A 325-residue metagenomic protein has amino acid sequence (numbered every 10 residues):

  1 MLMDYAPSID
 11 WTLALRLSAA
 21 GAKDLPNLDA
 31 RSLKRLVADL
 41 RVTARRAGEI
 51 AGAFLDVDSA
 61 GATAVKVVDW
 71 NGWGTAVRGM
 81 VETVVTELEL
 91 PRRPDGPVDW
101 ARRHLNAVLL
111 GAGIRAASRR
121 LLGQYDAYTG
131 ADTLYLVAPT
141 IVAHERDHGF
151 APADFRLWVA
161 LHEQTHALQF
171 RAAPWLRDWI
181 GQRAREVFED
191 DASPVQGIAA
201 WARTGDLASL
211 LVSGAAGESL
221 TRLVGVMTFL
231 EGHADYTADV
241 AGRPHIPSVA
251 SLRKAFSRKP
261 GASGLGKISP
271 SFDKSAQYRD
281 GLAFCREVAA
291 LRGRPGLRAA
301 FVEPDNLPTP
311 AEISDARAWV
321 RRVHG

Functional and structural regions predicted by a protein language model:
M1-G79, A153, P295-G325: N-terminal low-structure segments adjacent to metalloprotease catalytic domains across cellular compartments
K34, A38, A151, F155 (+3 more regions): Short, solvent-exposed segments of well-ordered alpha helices
T43-T140: Auxiliary, metal-adjacent structural segments of Zn-dependent hydrolase domains
I50, A167-R171, T237: Short alpha-helical functional segments enriched in proximate histidine and acidic residues
T140-V159: Short pre-active-site segment immediately N-terminal to the catalytic Zn-binding motif
E163-I180: Catalytic Zn2+-binding segment of zinc metalloproteases
D178-V226, L230: Acidic/histidine-rich catalytic neighborhood
R222-G325: Pan-zinc metallopeptidase signature
